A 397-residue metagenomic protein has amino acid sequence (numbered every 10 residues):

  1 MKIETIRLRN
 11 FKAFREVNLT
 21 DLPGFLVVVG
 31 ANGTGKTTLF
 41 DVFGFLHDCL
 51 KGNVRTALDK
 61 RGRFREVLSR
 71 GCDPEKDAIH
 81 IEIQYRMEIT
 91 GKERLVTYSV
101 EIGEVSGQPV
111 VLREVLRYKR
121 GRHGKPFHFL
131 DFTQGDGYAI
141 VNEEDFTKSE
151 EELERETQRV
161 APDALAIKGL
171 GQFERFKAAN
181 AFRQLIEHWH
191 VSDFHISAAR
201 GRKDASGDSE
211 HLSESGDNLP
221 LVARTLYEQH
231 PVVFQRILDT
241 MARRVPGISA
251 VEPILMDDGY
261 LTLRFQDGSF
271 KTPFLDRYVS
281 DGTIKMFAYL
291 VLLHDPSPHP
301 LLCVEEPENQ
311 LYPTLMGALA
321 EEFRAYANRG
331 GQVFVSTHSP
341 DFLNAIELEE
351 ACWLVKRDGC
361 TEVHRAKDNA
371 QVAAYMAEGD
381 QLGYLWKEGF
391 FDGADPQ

Functional and structural regions predicted by a protein language model:
M1-H80: Pre-Walker A-like glycine/lysine-rich segment at the N-terminus of P-loop NTPase domains
E4, P300-L301: The start of beta-strands in P-loop NTPase/AAA+ ATPase cores
K12, L26, G44, E308-T314 (+1 more regions): Catalytic acidic motif of RecA-like/P-loop NTPases
C72-K76, H294-S297, A325-R329, N344-I346: Conserved catalytic network of the ASCE P-loop NTPase/AAA+ motor domain
E88-D239: Electropositive, glycine-dotted interaction segments that contact anionic polymers or phosphate-rich ligands
V232, D239-H294, L301-T314: Conserved ABC ATPase signature
Y312-G317, L348: Short alpha-helix of the ABC ATPase nucleotide-binding domain corresponding to the H-loop/switch region
A320-Q397: C-terminal lobe/lid and adjacent interdomain/linker elements of RecA-like ASCE P-loop ATPase modules
